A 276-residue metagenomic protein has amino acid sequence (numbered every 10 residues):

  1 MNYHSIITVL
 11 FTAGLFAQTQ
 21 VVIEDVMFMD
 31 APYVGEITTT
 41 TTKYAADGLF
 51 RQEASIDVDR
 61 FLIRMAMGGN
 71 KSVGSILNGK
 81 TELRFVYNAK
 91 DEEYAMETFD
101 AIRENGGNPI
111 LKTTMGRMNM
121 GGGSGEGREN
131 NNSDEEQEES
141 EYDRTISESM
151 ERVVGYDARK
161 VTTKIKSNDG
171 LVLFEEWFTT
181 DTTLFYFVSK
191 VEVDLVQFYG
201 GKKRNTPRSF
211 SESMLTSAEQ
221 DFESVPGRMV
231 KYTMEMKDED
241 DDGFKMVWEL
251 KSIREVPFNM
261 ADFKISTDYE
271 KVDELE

Functional and structural regions predicted by a protein language model:
Y3-G14: Sec-dependent N-terminal signal peptides
T19-E276: Extended soluble regions of mature proteins
